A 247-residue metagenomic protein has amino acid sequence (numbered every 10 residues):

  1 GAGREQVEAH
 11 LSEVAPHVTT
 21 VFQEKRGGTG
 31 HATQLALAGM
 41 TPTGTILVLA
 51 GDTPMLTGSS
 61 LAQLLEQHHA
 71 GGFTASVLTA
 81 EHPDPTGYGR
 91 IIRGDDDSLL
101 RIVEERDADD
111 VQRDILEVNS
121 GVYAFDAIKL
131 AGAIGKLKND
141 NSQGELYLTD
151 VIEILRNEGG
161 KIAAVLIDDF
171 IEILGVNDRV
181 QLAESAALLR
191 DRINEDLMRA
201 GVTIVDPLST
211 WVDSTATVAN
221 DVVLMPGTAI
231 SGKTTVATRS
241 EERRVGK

Functional and structural regions predicted by a protein language model:
G1-E66, A70: Conserved N-terminal catalytic core of the sugar/cofactor nucleotidyltransferase
T43, G72-A75, G160: Short, high-confidence coil segments that cap the C-terminus of an alpha-helix and link into the following beta-strand
I46, G51, S59, L78 (+1 more regions): His/Asp/Glu-rich metal-coordinating catalytic cores of metallo-dependent phosphodiesterases/hydrolases acting on
V48-A50, V77-E81, G94, V103 (+2 more regions): Short beta-strand segments
A70-E81, G89: A short, conserved acidic/glycine-rich loop-to-beta-strand motif that forms the donor nucleotide-sugar/metal
Y88-I102: Acceptor/aglycone-binding surface of glycosyltransferases and processive sugar-polymer synthases
L100-R190, E195: Catalytic-core segments of class I nucleotidyltransferases/pyrophosphorylases that form NMP-activated intermediates
E158-K161, V165-R244: Extended, small-residue-rich solenoid/repeat segments and analogous flexible loops that form exposed scaffolds
